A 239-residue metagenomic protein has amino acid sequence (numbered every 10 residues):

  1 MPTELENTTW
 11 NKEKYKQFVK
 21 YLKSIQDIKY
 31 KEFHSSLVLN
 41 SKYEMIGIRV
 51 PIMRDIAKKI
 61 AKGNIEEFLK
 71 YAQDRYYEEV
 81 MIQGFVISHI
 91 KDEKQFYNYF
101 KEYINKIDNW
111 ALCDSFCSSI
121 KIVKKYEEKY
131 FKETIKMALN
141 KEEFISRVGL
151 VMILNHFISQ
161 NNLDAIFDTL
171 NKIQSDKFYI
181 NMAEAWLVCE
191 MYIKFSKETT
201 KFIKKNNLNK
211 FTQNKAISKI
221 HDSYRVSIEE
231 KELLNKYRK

Functional and structural regions predicted by a protein language model:
P2-K239: Alpha-helical scaffold domains
